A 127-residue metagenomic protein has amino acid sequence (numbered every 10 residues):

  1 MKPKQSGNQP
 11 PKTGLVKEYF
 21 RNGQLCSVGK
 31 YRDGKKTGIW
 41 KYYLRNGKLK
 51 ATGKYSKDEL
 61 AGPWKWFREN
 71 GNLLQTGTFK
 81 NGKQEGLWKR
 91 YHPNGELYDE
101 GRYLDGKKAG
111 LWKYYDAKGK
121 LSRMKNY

Functional and structural regions predicted by a protein language model:
M1-Y127: Glycine/tyrosine- and acidic-biased, solvent-exposed loop/turn segments at the edges of beta-strands
